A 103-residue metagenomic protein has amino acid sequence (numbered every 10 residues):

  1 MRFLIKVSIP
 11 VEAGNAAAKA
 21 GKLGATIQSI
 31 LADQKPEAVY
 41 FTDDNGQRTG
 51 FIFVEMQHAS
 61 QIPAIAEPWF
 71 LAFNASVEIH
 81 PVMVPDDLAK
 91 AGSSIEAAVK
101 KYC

Functional and structural regions predicted by a protein language model:
M1-C103: Conserved, structured core segments of small domains
